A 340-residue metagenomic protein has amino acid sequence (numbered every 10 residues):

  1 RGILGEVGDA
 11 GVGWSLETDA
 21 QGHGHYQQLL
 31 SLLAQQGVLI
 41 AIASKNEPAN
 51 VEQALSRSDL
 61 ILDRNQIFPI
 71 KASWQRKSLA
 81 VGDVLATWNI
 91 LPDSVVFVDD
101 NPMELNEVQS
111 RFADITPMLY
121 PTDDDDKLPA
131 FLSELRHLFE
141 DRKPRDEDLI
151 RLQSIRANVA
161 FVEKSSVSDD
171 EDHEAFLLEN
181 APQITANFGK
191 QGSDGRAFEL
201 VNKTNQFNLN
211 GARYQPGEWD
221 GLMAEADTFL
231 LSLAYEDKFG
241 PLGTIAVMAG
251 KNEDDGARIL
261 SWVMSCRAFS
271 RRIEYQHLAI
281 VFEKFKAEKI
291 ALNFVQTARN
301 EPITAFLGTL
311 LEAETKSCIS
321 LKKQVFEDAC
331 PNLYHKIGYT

Functional and structural regions predicted by a protein language model:
R1-I3, K45-V51, S78-A80, P102-N106 (+3 more regions): Flexible loop/turn segments at secondary-structure boundaries
R1-Q27: Active-site neighborhood of HAD-like aspartate-dependent phosphohydrolases
D9-D19, R57-R76, D83: Glycine-rich phosphate-binding "P-loop"
Q21-S56, I70-S73, F188, L209-Y214 (+3 more regions): Substrate-recognition element of Asp-dependent hydrolases with the DxDx(T/V) motif
V81-P102, V108: Conserved Lys-Pro-Asp/Glu-containing loop-to-beta segment of HAD-superfamily phosphomonoesterases, centered on
Q109, A113-T116, Y120-E179, K286-T340: Terminal substrate-recognition subdomain of acyl/acetyltransferases
T185-M264: A conserved beta-strand-loop-helix scaffold within acyl/acetyltransferase catalytic domains
Y235-K238, T244-L311: Acyl-donor binding region in acyl/amide transferases
